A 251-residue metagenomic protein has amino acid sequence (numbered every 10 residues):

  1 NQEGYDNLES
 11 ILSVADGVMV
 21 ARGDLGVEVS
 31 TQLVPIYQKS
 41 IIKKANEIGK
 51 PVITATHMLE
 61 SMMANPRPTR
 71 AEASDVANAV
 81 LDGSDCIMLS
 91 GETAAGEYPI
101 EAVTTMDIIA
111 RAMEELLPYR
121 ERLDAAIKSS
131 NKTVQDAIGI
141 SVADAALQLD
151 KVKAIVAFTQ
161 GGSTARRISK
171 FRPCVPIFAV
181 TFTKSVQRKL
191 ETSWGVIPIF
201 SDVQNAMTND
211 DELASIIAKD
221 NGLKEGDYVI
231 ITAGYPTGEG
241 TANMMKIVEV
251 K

Functional and structural regions predicted by a protein language model:
N1-T56, M62-A73: Conserved alpha/beta-domain cores
I11, A21, H57, A79 (+2 more regions): Conserved, mostly hydrophobic/aromatic
S13-V18, G23, G83-D85, R172-P176 (+1 more regions): Glycine-enriched alpha-helix->loop->beta-strand junction motifs that scaffold or abut catalytic
V18-V29, V76-P99: Glycine-rich phosphate-binding active-site loops on the catalytic face of alpha/beta enzymes
E47, M106-A143: Long, charged amphipathic helices and adjacent flexible linkers at domain junctions
T93-E115, N243-V248: C-terminal helical cap(s) of enzyme catalytic domains, especially alpha/beta-barrels
T164-R166, R172-N209: Nucleotide-binding motor/catalytic cores of P-loop/tubulin-like NTPases across gene-expression machines
I216, K224-T232, P236, A242-V248: C-terminal binding/interaction regions
